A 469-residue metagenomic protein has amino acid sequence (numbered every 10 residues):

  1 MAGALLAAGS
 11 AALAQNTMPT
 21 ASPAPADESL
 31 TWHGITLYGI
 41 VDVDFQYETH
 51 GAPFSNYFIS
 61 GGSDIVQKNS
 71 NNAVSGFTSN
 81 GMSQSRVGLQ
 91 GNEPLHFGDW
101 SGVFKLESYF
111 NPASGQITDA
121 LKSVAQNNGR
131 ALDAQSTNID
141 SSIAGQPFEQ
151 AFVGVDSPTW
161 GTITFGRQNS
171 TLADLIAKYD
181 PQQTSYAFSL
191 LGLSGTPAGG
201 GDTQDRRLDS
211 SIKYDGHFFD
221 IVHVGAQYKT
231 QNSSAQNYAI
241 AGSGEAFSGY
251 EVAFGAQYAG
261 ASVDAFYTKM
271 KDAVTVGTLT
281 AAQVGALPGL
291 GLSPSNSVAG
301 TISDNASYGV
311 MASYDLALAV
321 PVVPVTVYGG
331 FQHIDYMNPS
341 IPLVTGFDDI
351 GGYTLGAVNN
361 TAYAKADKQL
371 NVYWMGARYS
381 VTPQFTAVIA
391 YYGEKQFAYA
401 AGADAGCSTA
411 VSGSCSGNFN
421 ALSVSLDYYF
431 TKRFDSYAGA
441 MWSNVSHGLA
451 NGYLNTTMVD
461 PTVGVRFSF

Functional and structural regions predicted by a protein language model:
M1-T49, F54-N56: N-terminal periplasmic/intermembrane-space "pro-region" immediately following the signal or transit peptide
A11, Q15-W32, V87-F97, S157-G161 (+9 more regions): Outer-membrane beta-barrel proteins
P23-A24, W32-Y47, V74-Q231, A246 (+1 more regions): Outer membrane beta-barrel
G39-Y47, F104-S108, R167, A226-T230 (+6 more regions): Transmembrane beta-barrel strands of outer-membrane/channel proteins
F45-P53, F110-Q116, T171-L175, N232-Q236 (+6 more regions): Gram-negative outer-membrane beta-barrel proteins
V87-L89, A151-V153, I212, V224 (+7 more regions): Membrane-embedded beta-strands of outer-membrane beta-barrel proteins, especially the hydrophobic/small aromatic
G255-A421: Detector for outer-membrane/organellar transmembrane beta-barrel domains, recognizing the amphipathic beta-strand
Y428-F430, T456-F469: Outer-membrane beta-barrel "beta-signal"
